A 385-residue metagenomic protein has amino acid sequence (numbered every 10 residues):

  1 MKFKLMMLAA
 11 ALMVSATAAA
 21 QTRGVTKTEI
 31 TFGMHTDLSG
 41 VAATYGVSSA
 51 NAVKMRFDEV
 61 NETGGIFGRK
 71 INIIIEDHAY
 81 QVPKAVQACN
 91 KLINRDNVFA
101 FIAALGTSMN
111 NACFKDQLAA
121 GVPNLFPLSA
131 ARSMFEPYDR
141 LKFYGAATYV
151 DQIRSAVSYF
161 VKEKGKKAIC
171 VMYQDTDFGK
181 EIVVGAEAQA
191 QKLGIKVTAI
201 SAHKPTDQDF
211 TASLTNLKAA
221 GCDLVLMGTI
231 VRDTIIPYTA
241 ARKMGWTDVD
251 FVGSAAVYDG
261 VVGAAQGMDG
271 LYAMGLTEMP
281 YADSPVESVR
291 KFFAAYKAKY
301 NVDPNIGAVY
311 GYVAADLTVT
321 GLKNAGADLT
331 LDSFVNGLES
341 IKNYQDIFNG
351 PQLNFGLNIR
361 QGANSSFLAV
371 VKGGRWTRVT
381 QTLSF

Functional and structural regions predicted by a protein language model:
M1-I30, L383-F385: Short, low-complexity disordered leader/linker segments with a strong preference for bacterial N-terminal type II
A20-M34, E62-I71, V161-K167, D328: Immediate post-signal peptide segment of exported/extracytoplasmic ligand-binding proteins
G24-K54, E76-P83, L105-G106, M172-E181 (+2 more regions): Extracytoplasmic "Venus flytrap"
E29-T31, T44-N51, E62-E136, H203-F210 (+1 more regions): Beta-alpha junction/loop-to-helix N-cap segments that form part of ligand/metal-binding clefts
P83, N97-I200, V249-A273: Extracytoplasmic ligand/sensor domains, especially the bilobed periplasmic-binding protein
A85, G145-A168, Q208-T211, T234-I235 (+4 more regions): Hydrophobic alpha-helical segments within soluble ligand-binding/sensing domains
A241-G311, V370, R378-F385: Extracellular/periplasmic periplasmic-binding protein-like sensory domains
A298-A308, V319-W376: Segments of small-molecule ligand-sensing domains
